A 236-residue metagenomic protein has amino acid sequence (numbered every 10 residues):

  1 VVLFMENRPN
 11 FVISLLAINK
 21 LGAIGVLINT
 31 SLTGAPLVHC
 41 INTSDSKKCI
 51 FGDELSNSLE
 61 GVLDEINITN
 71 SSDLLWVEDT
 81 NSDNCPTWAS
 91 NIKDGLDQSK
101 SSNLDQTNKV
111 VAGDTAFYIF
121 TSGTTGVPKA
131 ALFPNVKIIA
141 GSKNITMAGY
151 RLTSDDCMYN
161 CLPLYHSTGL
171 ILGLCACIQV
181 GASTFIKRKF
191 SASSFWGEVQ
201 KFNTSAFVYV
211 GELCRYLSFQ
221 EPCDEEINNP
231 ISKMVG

Functional and structural regions predicted by a protein language model:
V1, I18, C49, T115 (+6 more regions): Conserved S/T- and glycine-rich ATP-binding loop of Class I adenylate-forming
M5-L16, S31-A35, C161-Q179: Conserved coil-to-alpha-helix start sites within the AMP-binding
E6, F51-E60, L162, R188-S194 (+1 more regions): Adenylate-forming
I13-L16, K20-G95, V210-G211, N229: Structural core segment of the AMP-binding/adenylate-forming
N19, I139-C157, Y165-A206, Y216 (+1 more regions): Conserved AMP-binding/adenylation subdomain of ANL enzymes
G22, T124, G181: Conserved G/P- and acidic residue-centered "switch" motifs that form tight phosphate/ATP-binding loops in soluble
V38, T107, I119, S193-W196 (+1 more regions): Short hydrophobic/charged patches on amphipathic alpha-helices used for structural packing and interfaces
D97-F120, V127, Y150-C157: Conserved pre-ATP/AMP-binding loop-to-beta segment of ANL
